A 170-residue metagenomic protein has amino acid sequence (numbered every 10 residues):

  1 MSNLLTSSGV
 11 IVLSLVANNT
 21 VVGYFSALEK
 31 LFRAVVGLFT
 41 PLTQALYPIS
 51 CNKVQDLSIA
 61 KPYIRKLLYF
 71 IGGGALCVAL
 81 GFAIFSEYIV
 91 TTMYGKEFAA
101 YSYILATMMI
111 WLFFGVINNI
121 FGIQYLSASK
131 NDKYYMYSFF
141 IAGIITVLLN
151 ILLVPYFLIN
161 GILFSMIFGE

Functional and structural regions predicted by a protein language model:
N3, K30-R33, L112, F139-I144 (+1 more regions): Residue-level recognition of pore/gate-forming positions within transmembrane alpha-helices of multi-pass
G9-V10, G23-F39, F70, W111: Alpha-helical transmembrane segments of polytopic membrane transporters and translocases
V12-R33, A99-S102, I159-I162: Interfacial/gating helices of multi-pass transporter permease domains
T20-V21, S86, T91, S102 (+1 more regions): Membrane-interface helix-loop junctions in multi-pass transport and translocation proteins
F32-S58, G122-A128: Helix-loop junctions and terminal segments of transmembrane helices in multi-pass membrane transport/translocation
S58-G73, L80-F85, S102-L105: Interfacial transmembrane-helix starts/ends
A83-F114, N160: Interfacial segments at transmembrane-helix termini and the short loops linking adjacent helices
L112-S138: Membrane-interface junctions at transmembrane-helix termini in multi-pass inner-membrane proteins
